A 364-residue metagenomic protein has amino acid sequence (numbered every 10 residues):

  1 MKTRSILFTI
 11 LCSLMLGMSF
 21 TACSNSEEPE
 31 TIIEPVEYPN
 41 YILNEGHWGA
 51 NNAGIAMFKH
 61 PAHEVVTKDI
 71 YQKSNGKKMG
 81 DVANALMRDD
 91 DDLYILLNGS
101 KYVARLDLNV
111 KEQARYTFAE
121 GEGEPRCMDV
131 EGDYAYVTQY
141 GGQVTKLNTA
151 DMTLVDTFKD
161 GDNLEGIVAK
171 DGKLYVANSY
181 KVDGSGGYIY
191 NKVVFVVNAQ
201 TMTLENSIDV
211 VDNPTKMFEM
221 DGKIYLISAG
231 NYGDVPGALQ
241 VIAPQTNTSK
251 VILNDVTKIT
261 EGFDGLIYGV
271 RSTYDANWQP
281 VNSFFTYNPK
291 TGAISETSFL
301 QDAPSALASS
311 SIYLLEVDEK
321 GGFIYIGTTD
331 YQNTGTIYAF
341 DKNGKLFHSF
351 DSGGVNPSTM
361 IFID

Functional and structural regions predicted by a protein language model:
M1-I6, C12-Y41: Bacterial Sec-dependent N-terminal signal peptides
P29-E30, G80-A85, G123-G132, D162-D171 (+5 more regions): Repeated scaffold domains used in trafficking and secretory/extracellular systems, primarily beta-propellers
E37-N40, D90-D91, G132-D133, D171-G172 (+3 more regions): Short coil/turn segments that connect the beta-strands within blades of beta-propeller domains
I42, I95, V137, V176-A177 (+3 more regions): Residue position within the beta-strands of beta-propeller blades
H47-N51, L96-G99, T138-Y140, V182-K192 (+3 more regions): Short, solvent-exposed loop/turn segments at conserved positions within beta-propeller repeat blades
E64-K78, V110-A119, T153-F158, M202-D209 (+3 more regions): A short beta-strand motif characteristic of beta-propeller blades
E165-Y274: Acidic, serine/threonine- and glycine-rich low-complexity intrinsically disordered segments that serve as flexible
D330, K342-D364: Blade-level signature of beta-propeller repeat domains, shared across WD40, Kelch, NHL, RCC1 and BNR/Asp-box propellers
